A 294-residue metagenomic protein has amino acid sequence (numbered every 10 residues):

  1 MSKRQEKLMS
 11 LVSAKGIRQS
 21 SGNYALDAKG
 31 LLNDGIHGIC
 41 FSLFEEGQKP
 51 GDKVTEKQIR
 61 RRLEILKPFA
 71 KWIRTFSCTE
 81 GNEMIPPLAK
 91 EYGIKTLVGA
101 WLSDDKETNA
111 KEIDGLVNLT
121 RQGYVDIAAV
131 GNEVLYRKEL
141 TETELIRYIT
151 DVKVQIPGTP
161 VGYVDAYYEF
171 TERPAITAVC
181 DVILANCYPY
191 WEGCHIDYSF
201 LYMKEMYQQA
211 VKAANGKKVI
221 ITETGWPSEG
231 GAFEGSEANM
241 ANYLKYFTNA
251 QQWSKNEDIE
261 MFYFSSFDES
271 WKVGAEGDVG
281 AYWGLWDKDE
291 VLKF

Functional and structural regions predicted by a protein language model:
M1-D34, F44, K49-G51, S236-A238 (+1 more regions): Aromatic-rich peripheral "rim/lid" segments of glycoside hydrolase catalytic domains that contact and position glycan
I36-D114: N-terminal carbohydrate-binding/catalytic regions of secreted carbohydrate-active enzymes
I39, I73, A128, I183 (+2 more regions): Conserved, mostly hydrophobic/aromatic
N82-K90, N109-V117, E139-L145, A166-D181: Distinct, well-ordered alpha-helical segments
L97-A100, K153-T171, G216-T224, I259-W271: Aromatic-lined carbohydrate-recognition surfaces of secreted/lumenal glycan-active proteins
L116-T141, V164, F170-T171, I220-T222: Active-site groove signature of glycoside hydrolases
V125-D126, D165-M203, I220, W226-P227: Aromatic- and acid-rich polysaccharide-binding/catalytic face of secreted or lumenal carbohydrate-active enzymes
C187-W191, N215-Y243, S266-G274: Active-site clefts of carbohydrate-active enzymes
